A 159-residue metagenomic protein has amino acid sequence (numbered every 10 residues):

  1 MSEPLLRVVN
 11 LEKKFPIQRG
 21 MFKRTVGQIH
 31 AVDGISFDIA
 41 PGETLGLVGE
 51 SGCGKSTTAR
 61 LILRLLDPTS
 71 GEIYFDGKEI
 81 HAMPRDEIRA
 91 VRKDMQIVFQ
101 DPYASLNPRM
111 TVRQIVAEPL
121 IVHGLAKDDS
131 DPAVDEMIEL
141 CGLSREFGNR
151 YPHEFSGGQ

Functional and structural regions predicted by a protein language model:
M1-Q28: ABC-family P-loop ATPase nucleotide-binding domain
F22-V26, I80-Q96, Q114, V122: ABC ATPase NBD coupling module
V48-G49: The feature captures the beta-strand-to-loop junction immediately N-terminal to the Walker
L63: Helix-to-loop junction immediately C-terminal to a conserved catalytic motif
G71-E79, V91, A133: Conserved ABC transporter NBD signature motif
E79, D128-E146: Conserved ABC ATPase "signature" region
P108-E118: Short coil-to-helix segment of the ABC ATPase nucleotide-binding domain corresponding to the Q-loop/switch region
R150-F155, Q159: Conserved ABC ATPase signature
